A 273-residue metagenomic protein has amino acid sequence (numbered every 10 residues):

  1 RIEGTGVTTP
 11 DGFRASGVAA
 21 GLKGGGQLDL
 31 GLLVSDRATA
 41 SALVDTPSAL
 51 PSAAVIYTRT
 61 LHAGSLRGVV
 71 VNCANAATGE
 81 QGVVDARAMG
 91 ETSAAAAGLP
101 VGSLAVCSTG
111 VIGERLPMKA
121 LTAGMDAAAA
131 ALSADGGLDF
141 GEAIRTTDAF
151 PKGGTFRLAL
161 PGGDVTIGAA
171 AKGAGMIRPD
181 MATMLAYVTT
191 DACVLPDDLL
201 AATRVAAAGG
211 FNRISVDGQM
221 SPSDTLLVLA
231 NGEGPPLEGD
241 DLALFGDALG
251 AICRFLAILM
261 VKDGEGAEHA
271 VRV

Functional and structural regions predicted by a protein language model:
R1-T46, L50: N-terminal amphipathic/basic leader segments beginning at the initiator methionine
L30-D36, R59-L61, V70, F156-L160 (+4 more regions): Short beta-strand elements
L32-A88, A96, A105-C107, P179-L199: Glycine-rich phosphate/pyrophosphate-binding loop regions near the starts of catalytic domains
L50-L61, V84-A97, L200-R213, D247-L259: Short, well-ordered amphipathic alpha-helical segments that serve as non-catalytic structural scaffolds within diverse
V69, A74-Q81, G102-A123, S215-L237 (+2 more regions): Short, surface-exposed loop/turn segments at secondary-structure boundaries that line and modulate
V84-F211: Glycine-rich, mobile lid/loop segments that gate access to catalytic sites or pores
L99-S103, A134-G141, T155, F211-S223 (+1 more regions): Flexible, glycine/charged-enriched surface loops at secondary-structure junctions
L227, N231-V273: A glycine- and small/hydrophobic-rich beta-loop-beta segment that serves as a flexible "lid/hinge" or phosphate-binding
